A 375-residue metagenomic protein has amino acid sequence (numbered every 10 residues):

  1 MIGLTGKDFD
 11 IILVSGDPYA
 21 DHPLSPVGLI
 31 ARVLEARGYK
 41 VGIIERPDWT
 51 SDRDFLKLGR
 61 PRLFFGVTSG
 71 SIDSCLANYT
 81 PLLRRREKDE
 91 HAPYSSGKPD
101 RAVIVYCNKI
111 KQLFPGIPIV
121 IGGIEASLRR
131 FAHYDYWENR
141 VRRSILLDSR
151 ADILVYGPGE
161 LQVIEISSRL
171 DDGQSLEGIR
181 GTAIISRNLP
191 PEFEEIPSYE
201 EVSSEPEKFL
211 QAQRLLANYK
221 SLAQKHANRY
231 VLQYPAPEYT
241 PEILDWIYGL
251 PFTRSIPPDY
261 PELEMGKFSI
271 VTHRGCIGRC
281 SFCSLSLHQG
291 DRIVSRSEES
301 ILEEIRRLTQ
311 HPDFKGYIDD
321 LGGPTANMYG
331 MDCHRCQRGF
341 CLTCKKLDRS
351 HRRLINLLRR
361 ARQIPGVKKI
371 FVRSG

Functional and structural regions predicted by a protein language model:
M1-D8, P18, K220-S269: N-terminal [4Fe-4S]-dependent radical SAM core
F9-S15, A20-R62: Nucleic acid-processing catalytic cores of prokaryotic defense/repair systems
L13-G16, D48-W49, R307-G375: Conserved SAM/AdoMet-binding glycine-rich loop
D17-Y19, D259-S284, Y317: N-terminal pre-triad scaffold of radical SAM enzymes
P26, E45-A227: Glycine-rich beta-alpha loop elements in corrinoid/cobalamin-binding modules across cobalamin-dependent enzymes
D73-L82, L128-R130, E160-E165, R292 (+1 more regions): Flexible glycine/acidic-rich beta-alpha junction loops that bind and position SAM and/or redox cofactors in anaerobic
D152, C276, I301: Conserved, mostly hydrophobic/aromatic
F268-S281, R292-S295, E304, L308 (+3 more regions): Cysteine-centered iron-sulfur cluster-binding motifs in ferredoxin-type domains/subunits of redox enzymes
